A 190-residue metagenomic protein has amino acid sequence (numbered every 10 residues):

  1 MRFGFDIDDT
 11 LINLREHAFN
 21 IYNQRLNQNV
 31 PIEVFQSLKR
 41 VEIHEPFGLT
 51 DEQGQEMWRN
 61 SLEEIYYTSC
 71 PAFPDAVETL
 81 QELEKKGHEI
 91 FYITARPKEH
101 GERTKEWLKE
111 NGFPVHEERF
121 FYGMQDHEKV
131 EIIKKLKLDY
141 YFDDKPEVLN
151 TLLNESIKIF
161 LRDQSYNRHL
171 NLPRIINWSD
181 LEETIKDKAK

Functional and structural regions predicted by a protein language model:
M1-Q53: Active-site neighborhood of HAD-like aspartate-dependent phosphohydrolases
E42-E78: Metal-dependent phosphoesterase signature
E64-Y92, K98-T104: Short, acidic loop-to-helix structural element flanking the phosphoryl-transfer center in phosphate-processing enzymes
E89-F91, Y140, K158-F160: A structural signal for isolated positions on well-ordered beta-strands in alpha/beta enzyme cores
P97-T151: Substrate-recognition "cap/lid" segment bordering the active-site pocket of phosphatases
P114, K134-K135, K145-K190: Asp-based, Mg2+/Mn2+-dependent phosphohydrolase catalytic module
